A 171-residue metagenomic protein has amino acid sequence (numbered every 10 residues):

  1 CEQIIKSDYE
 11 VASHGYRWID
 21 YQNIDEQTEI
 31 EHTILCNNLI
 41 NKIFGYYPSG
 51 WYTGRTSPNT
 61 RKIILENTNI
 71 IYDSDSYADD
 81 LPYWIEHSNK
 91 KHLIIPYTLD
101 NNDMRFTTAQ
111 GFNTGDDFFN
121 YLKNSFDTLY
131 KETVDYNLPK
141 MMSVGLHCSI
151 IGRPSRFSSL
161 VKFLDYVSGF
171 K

Functional and structural regions predicted by a protein language model:
C1-L93, N120-V144, I150-K171: Catalytic alpha-helical scaffold of carbohydrate-active enzymes acting on polysaccharides/glycoconjugates
H87-F106: A structural motif
R105-G111, P154-F157: Short conserved micro-motifs at the rims of enzyme active sites and ligand-binding pockets
Q110-N120: Acidic, His/Gly-enriched loop-helix segments that form or flank divalent-metal centers in metallo-dependent hydrolases
